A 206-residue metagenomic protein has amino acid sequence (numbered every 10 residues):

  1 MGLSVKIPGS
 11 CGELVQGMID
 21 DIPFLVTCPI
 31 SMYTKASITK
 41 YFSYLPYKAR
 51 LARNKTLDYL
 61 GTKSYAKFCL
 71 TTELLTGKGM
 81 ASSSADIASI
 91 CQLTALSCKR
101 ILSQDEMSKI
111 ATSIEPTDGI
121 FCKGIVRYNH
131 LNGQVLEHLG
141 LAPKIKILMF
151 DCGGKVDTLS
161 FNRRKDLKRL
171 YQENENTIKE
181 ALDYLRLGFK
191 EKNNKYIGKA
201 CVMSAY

Functional and structural regions predicted by a protein language model:
M1-K78: ATP-binding N-lobe of GHMP and related small-molecule kinases
D21, Q104-Y206: ATP-dependent small-molecule kinase catalytic core of the GHMP/sugar-kinase superfamily and closely related
T39-S43, L96, G153-K155: Short loop segments at secondary-structure junctions
K48, S82, K99, E173-T177 (+1 more regions): Catalytic cores of large soluble enzymes that bind and process phosphate-bearing ligands
T62-K67, T94-I110: Phosphate-handling active-site elements
M80-Q104, I120: DPxDG-like acidic metal-binding loop motif
